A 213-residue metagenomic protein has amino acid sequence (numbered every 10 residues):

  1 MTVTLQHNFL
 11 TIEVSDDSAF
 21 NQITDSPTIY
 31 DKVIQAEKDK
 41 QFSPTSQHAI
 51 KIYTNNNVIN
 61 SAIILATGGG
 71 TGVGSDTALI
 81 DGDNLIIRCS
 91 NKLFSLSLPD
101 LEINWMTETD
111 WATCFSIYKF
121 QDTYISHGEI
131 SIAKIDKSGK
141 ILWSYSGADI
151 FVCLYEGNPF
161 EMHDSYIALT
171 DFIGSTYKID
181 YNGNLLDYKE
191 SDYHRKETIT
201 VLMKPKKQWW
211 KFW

Functional and structural regions predicted by a protein language model:
T2, F9-T11, S15-K32, A36-D39 (+4 more regions): Repeated scaffold domains used in trafficking and secretory/extracellular systems, primarily beta-propellers
T4, A49-G68, S90-T109, S131-F151 (+1 more regions): Surface-exposed loop/turn elements that mediate protein-protein interactions on large endomembrane-trafficking
A19-N21, T28, S131-A133, G174-S175: Short glycine/acidic-enriched loop and turn motifs that connect beta-strands
T24, Q41-F42, N60, L142: Surface-exposed, interaction-prone regions used to assemble/regulate multi-protein complexes
Q35-D39, T45-N60, G70, A78: N-terminal accessory interaction module
S46, D81-G82, C89-N91, F120-Q121 (+4 more regions): Short loop/turn segments that connect beta-strands within the blades of beta-propeller domains, predominantly WD40
E161-W213: Acidic, small-residue rich beta-repeat scaffolds with periodic aromatic anchors
